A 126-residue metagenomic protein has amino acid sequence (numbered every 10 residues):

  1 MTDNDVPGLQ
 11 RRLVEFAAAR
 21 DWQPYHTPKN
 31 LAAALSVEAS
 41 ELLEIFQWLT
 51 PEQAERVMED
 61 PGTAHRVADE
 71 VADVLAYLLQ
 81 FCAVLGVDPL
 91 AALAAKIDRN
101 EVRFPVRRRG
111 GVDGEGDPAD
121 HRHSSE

Functional and structural regions predicted by a protein language model:
M1-E126: Flexible "arm" and connector segments at domain edges
